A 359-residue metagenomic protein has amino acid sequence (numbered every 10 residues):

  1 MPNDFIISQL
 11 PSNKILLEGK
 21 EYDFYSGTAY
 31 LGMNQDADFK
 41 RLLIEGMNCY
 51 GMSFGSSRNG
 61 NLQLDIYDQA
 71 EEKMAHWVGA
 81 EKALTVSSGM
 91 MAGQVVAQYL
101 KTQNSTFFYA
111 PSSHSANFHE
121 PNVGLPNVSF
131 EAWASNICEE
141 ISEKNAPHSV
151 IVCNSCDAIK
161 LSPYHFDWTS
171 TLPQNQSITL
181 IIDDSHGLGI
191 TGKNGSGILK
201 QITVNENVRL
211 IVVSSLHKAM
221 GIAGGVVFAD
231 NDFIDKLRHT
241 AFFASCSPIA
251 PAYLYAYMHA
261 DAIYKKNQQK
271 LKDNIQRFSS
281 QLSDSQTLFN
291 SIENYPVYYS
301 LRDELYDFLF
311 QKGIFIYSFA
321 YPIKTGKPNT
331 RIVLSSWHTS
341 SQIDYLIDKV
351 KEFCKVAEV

Functional and structural regions predicted by a protein language model:
M1-S53: N-terminal "arm"/small-domain region of PLP-dependent enzymes with the aminotransferase-like
K40-S88: Conserved N-terminal alpha-helix of the aminotransferase class I/II PLP-enzyme fold
V96-N117, A134, C138-E140, L271: Conserved PLP-anchoring active-site segment centered on the Schiff-base-forming lysine
F130-I182: Active-site phosphate-binding strand-loop segment of PLP-dependent enzymes
I190, I202-K236: Active-site PLP attachment segment
D232-F233, S247-K270, N274-S279, S283: Structural motif of enzymes handling amino- and sulfur-group chemistry
K272-G313, S336: Conserved PLP-binding catalytic core of the aspartate aminotransferase-like
P296-L301, I314-E352: Conserved PLP-binding active-site segment of the aspartate aminotransferase-like
